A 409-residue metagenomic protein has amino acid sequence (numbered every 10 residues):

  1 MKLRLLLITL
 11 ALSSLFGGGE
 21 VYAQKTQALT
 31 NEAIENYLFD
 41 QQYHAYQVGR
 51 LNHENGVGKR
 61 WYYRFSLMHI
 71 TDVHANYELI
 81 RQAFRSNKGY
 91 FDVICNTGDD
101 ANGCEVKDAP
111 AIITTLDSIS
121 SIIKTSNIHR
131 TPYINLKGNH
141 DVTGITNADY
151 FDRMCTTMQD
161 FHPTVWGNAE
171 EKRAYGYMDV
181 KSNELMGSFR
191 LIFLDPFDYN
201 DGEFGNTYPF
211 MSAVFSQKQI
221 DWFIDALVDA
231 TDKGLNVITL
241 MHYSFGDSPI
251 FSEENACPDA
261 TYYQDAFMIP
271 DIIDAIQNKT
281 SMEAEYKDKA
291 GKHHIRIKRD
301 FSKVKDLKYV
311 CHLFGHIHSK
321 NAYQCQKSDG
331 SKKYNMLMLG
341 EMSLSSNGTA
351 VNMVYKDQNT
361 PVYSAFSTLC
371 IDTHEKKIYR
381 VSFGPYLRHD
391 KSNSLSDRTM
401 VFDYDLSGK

Functional and structural regions predicted by a protein language model:
L5-S13: Sec-dependent N-terminal signal peptides
S14-V21: C-terminal segment of classical bacterial N-terminal signal peptides
K25-D40, G348-K409: A short C-terminal boundary segment appended to hydrolase-like catalytic domains
K25-T114: N-terminal active-site segment of His-dependent metallophosphoesterases
G49, D108-D225, K327-K356, S364-C370 (+1 more regions): Extended active-site neighborhood of metal-dependent phosphoesterases/phosphodiesterases
S66-I70, D92-T97, N102, P132-K137 (+7 more regions): Structural recognition of the beta-strand scaffold that forms the well-ordered cores of secreted hydrolase catalytic
A75-E78, N102-E105, K137-T146, Y199-G202 (+4 more regions): Active-site environment of divalent metal-dependent phosphoester hydrolases
E254-T373: Conserved beta-sheet core of the metallophosphoesterase superfamily
